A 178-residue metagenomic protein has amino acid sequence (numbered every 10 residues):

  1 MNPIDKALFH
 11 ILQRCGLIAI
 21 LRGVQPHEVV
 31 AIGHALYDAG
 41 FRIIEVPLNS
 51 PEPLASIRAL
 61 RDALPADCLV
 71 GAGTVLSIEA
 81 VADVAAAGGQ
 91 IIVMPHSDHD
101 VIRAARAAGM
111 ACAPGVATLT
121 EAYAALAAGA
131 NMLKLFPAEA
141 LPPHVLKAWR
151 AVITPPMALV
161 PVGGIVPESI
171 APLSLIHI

Functional and structural regions predicted by a protein language model:
M1-A87, S97, A107, P167-E168: Conserved N-terminal beta1-alpha1 strand-loop-helix module at the mouth
L17-A19, I44-V46, V70-G73, I92-V93 (+3 more regions): Hydrophobic faces of well-ordered beta-strands that scaffold small-molecule active sites in alpha/beta enzyme cores
L48-A63, I78-E79, M94-A108, P114 (+3 more regions): Active-site-adjacent beta->alpha loops and helix N-cap segments on the catalytic face of soluble alpha/beta enzymes
I176-I178: Conserved small/polar residues in nucleotide/adenosyl-binding loops
